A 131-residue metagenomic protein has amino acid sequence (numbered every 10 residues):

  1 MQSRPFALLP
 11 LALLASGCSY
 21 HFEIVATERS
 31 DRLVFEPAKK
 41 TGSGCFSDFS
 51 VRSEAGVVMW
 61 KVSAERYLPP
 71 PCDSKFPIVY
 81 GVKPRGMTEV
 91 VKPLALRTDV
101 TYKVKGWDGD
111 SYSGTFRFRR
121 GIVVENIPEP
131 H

Functional and structural regions predicted by a protein language model:
M1-C18: Sec-dependent bacterial lipoprotein signal peptides
C18-V57, F116-H131: N-terminal non-catalytic regions of secreted/periplasmic and cell-surface proteins
R52-E54, S63, K105: Predominantly extracellular/luminal cell-surface or secreted proteins
V57-V90: Extended, solvent-exposed segments with strong compositional bias
P93-T98: Surface-exposed, short loops/turns at beta-strand junctions within beta-sandwich domains
V100-V104: Short beta-strand segments enriched for Tyr within beta-sheet-rich domains, predominantly fibronectin type III
D108-G114: Short acidic/polar inter-strand loop motif in beta-rich domains
